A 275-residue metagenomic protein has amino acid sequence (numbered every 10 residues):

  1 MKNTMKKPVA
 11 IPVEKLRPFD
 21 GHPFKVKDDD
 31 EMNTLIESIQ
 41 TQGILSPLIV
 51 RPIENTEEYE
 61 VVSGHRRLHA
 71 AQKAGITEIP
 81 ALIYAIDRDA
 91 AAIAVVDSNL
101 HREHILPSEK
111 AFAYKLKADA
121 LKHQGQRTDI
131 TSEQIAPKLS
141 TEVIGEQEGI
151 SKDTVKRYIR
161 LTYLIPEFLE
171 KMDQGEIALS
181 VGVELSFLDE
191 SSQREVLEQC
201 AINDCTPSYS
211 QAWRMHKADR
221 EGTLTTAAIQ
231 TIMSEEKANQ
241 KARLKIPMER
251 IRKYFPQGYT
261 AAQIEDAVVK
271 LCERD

Functional and structural regions predicted by a protein language model:
M1-Y84, A90-E103, D275: Short, charged/polar connector segments at secondary-structure boundaries
F24, N33, H69-Y163, D173 (+1 more regions): Amphipathic, charge-rich alpha-helical segments that serve as recognition/docking helices
Q40-S46, Q72, Q124-Q126, Q134 (+3 more regions): Glutamine-centric residue-chemistry signal
E148, K152-G258, A262-D266: Amphipathic alpha-helical extensions and coiled-coil-like segments
A267-R274: Terminal end segments
